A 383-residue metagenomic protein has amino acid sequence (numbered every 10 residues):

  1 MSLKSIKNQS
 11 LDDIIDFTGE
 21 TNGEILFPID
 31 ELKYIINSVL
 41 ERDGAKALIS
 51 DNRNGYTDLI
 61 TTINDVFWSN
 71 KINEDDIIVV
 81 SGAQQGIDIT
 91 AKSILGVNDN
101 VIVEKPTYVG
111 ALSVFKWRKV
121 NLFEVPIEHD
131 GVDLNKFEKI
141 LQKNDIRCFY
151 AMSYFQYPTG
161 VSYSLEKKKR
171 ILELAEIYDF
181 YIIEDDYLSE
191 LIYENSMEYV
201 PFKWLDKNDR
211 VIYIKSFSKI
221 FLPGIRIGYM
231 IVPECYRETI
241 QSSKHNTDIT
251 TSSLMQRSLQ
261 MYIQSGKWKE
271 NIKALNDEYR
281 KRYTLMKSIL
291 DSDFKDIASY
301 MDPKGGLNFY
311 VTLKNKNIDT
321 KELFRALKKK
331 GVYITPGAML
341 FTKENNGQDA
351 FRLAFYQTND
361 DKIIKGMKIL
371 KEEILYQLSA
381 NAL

Functional and structural regions predicted by a protein language model:
M1-R53, K329-V332, L353: N-terminal "arm"/small-domain region of PLP-dependent enzymes with the aminotransferase-like
L32, K203-T239: Active-site PLP attachment segment
K46-D179, I183, E190-L191, S196-N208 (+3 more regions): Conserved core of the PLP fold type I
V232, Y310-K316, I334-E373: Conserved PLP-binding active-site segment of the aspartate aminotransferase-like
Y236-M255: Active-site C-terminal subdomain of aminotransferase-like
I240-H245, S265-K287: Structural signature of PLP-dependent enzymes
Q260, D277-K287, S299-T312, L323-R325: Conserved glycine-rich beta-strand-loop-beta hairpin in the small C-terminal domain of fold type I
